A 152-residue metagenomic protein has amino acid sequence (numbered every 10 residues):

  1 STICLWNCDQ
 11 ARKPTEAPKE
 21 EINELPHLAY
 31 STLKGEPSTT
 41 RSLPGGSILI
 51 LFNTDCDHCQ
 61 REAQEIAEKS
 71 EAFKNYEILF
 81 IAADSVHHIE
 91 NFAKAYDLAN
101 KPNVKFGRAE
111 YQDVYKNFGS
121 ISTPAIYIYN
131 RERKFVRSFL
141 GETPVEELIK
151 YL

Functional and structural regions predicted by a protein language model:
C4-N7: C-terminal motif of bacterial Sec signal peptides marking the signal peptidase cleavage site
D9-T40: N-terminal "domain-start" segment that seeds a small globular fold
N23-P26, K74-Y76, N100-V104: A short helix-to-beta-strand connector/capping loop
T39-Q60, I66: Short active-site neighborhood of thiol/selenol oxidoreductases, capturing the structured segment around
Q60-D97, Y111-K116: Structural microenvironment flanking redox-active thiols in thiol-disulfide oxidoreductases
Y96-Y127, R131: Short, internal strand/loop/helix patches that form the active-site neighborhood or redox-interaction surface
I128-L152: Thiol-/selenol-based redox modules, centered on thioredoxin-like and closely related oxidoreductase domains
